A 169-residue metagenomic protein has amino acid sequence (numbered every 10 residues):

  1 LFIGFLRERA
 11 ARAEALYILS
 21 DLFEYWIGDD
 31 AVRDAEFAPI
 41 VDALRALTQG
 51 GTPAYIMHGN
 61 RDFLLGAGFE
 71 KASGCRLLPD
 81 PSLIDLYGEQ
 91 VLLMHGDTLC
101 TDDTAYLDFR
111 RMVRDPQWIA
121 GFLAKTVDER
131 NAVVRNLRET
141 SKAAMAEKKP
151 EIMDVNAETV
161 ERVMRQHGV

Functional and structural regions predicted by a protein language model:
L1, Q90-D97: Active-site-proximal beta-strand elements of phosphoester/diester hydrolases
L1-L86: Core catalytic region of metal-dependent phosphoesterases/phosphodiesterases, especially metallo-beta-lactamase-like
E24, A31, G66-E70, V91 (+4 more regions): Charge-rich, low-complexity amphipathic helices in intrinsically disordered tails/linkers adjacent to domains
E24-I27, I56-A67, L99-T101, D154 (+2 more regions): Active-site environment of divalent metal-dependent phosphoester hydrolases
L44, G74, E89, F109-R111 (+1 more regions): Short, charged/polar low-complexity linear motifs in solvent-exposed/disordered segments
M94-N156, R162: Active-site-proximal loop/helix segment associated with metal-binding centers of metalloenzymes
